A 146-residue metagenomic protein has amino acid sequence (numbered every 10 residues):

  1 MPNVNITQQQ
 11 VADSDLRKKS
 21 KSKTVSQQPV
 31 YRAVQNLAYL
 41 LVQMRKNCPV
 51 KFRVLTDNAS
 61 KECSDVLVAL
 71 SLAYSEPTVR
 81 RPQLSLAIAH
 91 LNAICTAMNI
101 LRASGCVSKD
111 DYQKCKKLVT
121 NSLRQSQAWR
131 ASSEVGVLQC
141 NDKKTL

Functional and structural regions predicted by a protein language model:
M1-L146: Amphipathic alpha-helical assembly/interaction segments
